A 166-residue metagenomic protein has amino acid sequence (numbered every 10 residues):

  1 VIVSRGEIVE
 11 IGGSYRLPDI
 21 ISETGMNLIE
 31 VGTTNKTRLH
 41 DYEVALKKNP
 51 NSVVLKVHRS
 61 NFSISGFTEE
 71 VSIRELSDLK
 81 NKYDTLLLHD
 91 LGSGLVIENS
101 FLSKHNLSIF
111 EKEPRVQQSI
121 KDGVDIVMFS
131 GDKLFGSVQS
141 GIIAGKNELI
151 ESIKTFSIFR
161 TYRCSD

Functional and structural regions predicted by a protein language model:
V1-D166: Conserved PLP-enzyme active-site core in the AAT-like
